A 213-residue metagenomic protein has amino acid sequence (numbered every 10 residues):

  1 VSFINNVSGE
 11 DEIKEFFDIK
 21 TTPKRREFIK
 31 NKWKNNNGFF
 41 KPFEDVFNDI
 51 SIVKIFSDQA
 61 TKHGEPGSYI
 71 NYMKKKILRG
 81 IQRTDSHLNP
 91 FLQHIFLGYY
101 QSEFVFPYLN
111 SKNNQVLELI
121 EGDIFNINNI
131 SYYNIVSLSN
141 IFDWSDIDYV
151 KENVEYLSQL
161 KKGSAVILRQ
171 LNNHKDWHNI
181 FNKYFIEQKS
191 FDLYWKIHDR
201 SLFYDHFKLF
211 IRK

Functional and structural regions predicted by a protein language model:
V1-S111: Class I S-adenosyl-L-methionine-dependent methyltransferase module
Y108-I127: Adenosine-cofactor binding site in Rossmann-like domains, unifying the SAM/SAH pocket of S-adenosylmethionine-dependent
F125-S137: A short acidic, Gly/Pro-enriched loop at the edge of an enzyme's catalytic core that lines a small-molecule cofactor
N129-I130, S145-V150: Active-site-adjacent loop/helix micro-motif of nuclease/hydrolase catalytic cores
I141: Hydrophobic adenine-recognition pocket in adenosine-nucleotide-binding enzymes
Y149-S164: A short glycine-rich, Lys/Arg-flanked "PGG" loop and its adjoining helix->strand segment in the class I
K162-K175: Conserved beta-strand signature within the Rossmann-like core of class I S-adenosyl-L-methionine
Y194-K213: Core SAM-dependent methyltransferase catalytic element
